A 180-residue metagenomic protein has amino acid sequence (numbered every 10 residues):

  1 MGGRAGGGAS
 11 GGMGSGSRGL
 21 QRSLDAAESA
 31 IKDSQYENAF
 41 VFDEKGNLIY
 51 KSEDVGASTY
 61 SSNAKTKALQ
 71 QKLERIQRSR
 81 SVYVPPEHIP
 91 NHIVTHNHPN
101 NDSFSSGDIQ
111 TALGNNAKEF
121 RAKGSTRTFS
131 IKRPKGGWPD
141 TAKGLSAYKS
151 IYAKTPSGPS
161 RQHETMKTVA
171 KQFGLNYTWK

Functional and structural regions predicted by a protein language model:
M1-E28, K32, K45, H88: Compositionally biased, low-complexity segments of secreted and virulence-associated proteins that act as
G2-A9, E74-K180: Active-site-proximal loop/helix of nucleotide/amide-processing enzymes and allied scaffolds
G14, R18-Q21, N63, L73-I76 (+2 more regions): Conserved phosphate-coordination/catalytic loops
K32-E37, N115-N116: A short, compositionally biased
E37-G46, F120-K123: Short beta-strand scaffold segments in enzyme catalytic cores
N47-K51: Surface-exposed loop/edge segments in extracytoplasmic proteins
E53-Y60, R133-P139: A short, sequence-level motif marking secondary-structure junctions
V55-V84: Active-site-proximal segments of catalytic enzyme domains that coordinate small-molecule cofactors or metal ions
